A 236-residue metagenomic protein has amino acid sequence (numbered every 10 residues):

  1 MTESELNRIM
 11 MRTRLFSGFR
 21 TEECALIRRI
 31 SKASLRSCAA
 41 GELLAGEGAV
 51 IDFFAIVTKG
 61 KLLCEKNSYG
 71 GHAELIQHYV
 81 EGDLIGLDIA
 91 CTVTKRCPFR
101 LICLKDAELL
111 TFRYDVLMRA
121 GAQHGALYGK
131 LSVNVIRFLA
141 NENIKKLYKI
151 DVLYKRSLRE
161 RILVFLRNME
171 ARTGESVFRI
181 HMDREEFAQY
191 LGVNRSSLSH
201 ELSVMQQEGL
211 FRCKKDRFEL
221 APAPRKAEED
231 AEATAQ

Functional and structural regions predicted by a protein language model:
M1-A40, I89-T92: Cyclic nucleotide-binding regulatory module and flanking cytosolic helices
I30-S31, A49-I51: Short, small/polar residue-rich loop motifs at catalytic or cofactor-binding pockets
G41, D52-E65, V80-D83: Glycine- and acidic-residue-biased ligand/ion/polar-headgroup-sensing regions
L43-A49: Short phosphate-coordinating micro-motif centered on Lys-Gly-acidic
L62-E74: A short beta-strand-loop-beta hairpin characteristic of the jelly-roll/cupin
L75-I136: Cyclic-nucleotide recognition modules
A126-G192: Polybasic "coupling" helices that flank or enter modular domains
F165-Q236: Phosphate-/nucleic-acid-contacting segments
